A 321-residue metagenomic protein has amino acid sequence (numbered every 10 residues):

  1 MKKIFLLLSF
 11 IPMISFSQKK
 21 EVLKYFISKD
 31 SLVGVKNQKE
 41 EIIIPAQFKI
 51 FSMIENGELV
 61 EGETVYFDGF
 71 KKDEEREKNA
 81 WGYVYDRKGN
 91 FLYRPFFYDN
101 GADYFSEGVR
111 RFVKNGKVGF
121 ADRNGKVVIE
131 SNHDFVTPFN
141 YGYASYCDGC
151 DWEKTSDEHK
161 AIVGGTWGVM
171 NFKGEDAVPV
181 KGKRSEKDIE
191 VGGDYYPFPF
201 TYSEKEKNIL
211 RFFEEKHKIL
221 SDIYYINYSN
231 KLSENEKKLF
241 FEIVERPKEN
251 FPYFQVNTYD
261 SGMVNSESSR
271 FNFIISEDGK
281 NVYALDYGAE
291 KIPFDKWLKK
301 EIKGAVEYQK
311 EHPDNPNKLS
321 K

Functional and structural regions predicted by a protein language model:
M1-E21: Bacterial Sec-dependent N-terminal signal peptides
Q18-K321: Residue-level detector of conserved, function-critical positions
